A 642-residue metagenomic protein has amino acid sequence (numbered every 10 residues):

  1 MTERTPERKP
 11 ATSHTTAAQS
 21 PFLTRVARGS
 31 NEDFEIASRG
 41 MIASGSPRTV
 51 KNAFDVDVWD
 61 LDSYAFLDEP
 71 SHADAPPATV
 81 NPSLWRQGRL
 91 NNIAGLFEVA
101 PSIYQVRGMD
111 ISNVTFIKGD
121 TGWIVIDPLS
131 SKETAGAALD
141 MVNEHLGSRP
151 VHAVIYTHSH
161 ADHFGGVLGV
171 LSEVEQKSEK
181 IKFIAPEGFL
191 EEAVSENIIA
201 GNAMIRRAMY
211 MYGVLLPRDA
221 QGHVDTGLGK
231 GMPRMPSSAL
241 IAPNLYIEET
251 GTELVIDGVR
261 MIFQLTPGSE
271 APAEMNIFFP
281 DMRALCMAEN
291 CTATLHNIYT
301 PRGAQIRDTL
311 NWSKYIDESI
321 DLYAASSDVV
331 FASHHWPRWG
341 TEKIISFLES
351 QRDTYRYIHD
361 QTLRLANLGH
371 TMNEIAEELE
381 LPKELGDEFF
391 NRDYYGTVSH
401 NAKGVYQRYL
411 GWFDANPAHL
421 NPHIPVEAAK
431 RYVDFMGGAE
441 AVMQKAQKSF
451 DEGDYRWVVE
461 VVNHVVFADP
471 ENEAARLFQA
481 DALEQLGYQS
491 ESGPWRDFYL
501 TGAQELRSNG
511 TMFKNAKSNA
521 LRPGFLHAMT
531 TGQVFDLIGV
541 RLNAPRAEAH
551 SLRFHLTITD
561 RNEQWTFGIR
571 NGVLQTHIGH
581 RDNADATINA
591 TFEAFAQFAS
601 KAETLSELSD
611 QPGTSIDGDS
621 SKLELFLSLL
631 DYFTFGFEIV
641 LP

Functional and structural regions predicted by a protein language model:
M1-G88, N92: N-terminal pre-domain segments of enzymes
E7-T15, Q19, L23, E253 (+5 more regions): Divalent-metal (often Zn2+) His-rich catalytic cores of metallo-beta-lactamase-fold enzymes
R89-P150, M275-F279, R283-E289: Conserved beta-strand hairpin/beta-sheet module of binuclear metal-dependent hydrolase folds, prominently
E98, I184, L190-P267, N311-I320: Metallo-beta-lactamase
T121-G122, K132-I184, V466: Active-site metal-binding motif and surrounding structural segment of the metallo-beta-lactamase
G122-I124, S130-K132, M235, A239-L245 (+1 more regions): Metallo-beta-lactamase
K445-K448, D454-E460, H464-F467, E471 (+1 more regions): Feature captures hydrophobic
